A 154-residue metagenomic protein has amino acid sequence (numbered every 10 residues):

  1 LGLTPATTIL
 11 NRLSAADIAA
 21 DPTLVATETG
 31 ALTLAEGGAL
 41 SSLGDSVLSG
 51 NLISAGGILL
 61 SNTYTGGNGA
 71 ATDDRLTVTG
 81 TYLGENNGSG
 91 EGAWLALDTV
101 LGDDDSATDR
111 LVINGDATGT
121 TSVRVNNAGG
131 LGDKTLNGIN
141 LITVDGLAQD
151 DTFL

Functional and structural regions predicted by a protein language model:
L1-S122, N126-N127, L131-L154: Extracellular beta-solenoid/beta-roll
